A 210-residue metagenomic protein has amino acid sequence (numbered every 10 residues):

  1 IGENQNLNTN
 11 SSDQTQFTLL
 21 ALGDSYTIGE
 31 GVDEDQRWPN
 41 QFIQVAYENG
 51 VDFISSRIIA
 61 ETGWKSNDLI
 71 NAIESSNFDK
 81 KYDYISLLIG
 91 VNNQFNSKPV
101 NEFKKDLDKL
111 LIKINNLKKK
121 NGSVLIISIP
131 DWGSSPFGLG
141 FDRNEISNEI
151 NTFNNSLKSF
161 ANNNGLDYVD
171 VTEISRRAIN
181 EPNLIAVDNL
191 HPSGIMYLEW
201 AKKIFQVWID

Functional and structural regions predicted by a protein language model:
G2-T62, E74-K80: Serine-esterase "nucleophile elbow" of acetyl-processing enzymes
T18, D83-S86, S123: Structural motif
S25-I28, E61-S66, V91-F95, P130-S134 (+2 more regions): Solvent-exposed loop/turn segments at secondary-structure junctions within structured extracellular/periplasmic domains
A60-T62, V91-E102, F141-I146: Surface-exposed cleft-lining segments at the edges of enzyme active sites
N67-K105, D131: Oxyanion-hole/transition-state-stabilizing segment in secreted/luminal serine hydrolases and related acyltransferases
I73, L107-L111, N154: Generic structural signal for well-ordered alpha-helices, preferentially at hydrophobic/aromatic core positions
L117-S123: A short helix->loop->beta-strand "cap" motif at the edges of active sites that frequently abuts
D131-D210: Catalytic His-Asp segment of secreted/periplasmic serine-dependent ester chemistry enzymes
